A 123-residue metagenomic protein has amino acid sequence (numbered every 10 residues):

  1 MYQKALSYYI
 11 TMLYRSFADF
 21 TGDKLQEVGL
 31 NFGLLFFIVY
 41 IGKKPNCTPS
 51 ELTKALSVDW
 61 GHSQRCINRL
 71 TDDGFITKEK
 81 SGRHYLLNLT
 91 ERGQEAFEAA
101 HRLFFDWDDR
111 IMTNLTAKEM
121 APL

Functional and structural regions predicted by a protein language model:
M1-K4, Y8, G29-F32, C47 (+5 more regions): Residues at secondary-structure transition points
M1-V28, D73-F75, L86-N88, E95: N-terminal leader segment of winged-helix/HTH proteins
Q3, A18, L35, F104-D108: Residue-level signal for cytosolic alpha-helical hairpin/rod architecture
Y9, L34-Y40, R69, L103: Residue-level recognition of specific faces of alpha-helices
R15, D19-H62: N-terminal helix-turn-helix DNA-binding core of bacterial DNA-binding proteins
N68-P122: Charged, amphipathic alpha-helical coiled-coil/dimerization segments
